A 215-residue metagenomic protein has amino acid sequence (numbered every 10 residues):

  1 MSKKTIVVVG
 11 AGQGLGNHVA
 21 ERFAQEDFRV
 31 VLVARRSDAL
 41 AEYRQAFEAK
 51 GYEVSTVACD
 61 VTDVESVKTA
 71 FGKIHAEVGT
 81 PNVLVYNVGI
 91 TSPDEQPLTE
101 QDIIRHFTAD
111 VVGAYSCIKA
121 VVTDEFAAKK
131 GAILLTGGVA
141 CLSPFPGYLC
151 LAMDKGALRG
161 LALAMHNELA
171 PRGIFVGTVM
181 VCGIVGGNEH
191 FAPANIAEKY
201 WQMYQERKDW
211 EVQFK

Functional and structural regions predicted by a protein language model:
K4, T80-P81, E125-G137, R172-I174: Active-site loop of short-chain dehydrogenase/reductase
G12-Q13: Conserved glycine-rich cofactor-binding loop
D27-E42: Conserved glycine-rich Rossmann-like NAD(P)H-binding loop of the short-chain dehydrogenase/reductase
D38, A58-A70: The beta1-alpha1 cofactor-binding region of Rossmann-like NAD(H)/NADP(H)-dependent oxidoreductases
G89-I104: Conserved mid-core segment of classical short-chain dehydrogenase/reductases
E100-Y115, L158: Catalytic Tyr-X3-Lys loop
S116, A132-A157, L163, A170 (+1 more regions): Catalytic loop of short-chain dehydrogenase/reductase
P171-K215: C-terminal helical subdomain
